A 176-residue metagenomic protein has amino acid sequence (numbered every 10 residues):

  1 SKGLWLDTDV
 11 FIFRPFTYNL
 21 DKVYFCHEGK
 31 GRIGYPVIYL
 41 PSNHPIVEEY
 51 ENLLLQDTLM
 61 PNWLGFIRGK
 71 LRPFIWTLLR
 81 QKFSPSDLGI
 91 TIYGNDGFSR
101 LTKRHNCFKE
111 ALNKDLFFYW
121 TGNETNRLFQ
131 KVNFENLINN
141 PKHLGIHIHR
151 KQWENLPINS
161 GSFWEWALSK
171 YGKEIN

Functional and structural regions predicted by a protein language model:
S1-G3: Small-residue hinge/turn detector
L6-N176: Glycosyltransferase-associated regions of secretory-pathway enzymes, highlighting luminal stem/catalytic domains
